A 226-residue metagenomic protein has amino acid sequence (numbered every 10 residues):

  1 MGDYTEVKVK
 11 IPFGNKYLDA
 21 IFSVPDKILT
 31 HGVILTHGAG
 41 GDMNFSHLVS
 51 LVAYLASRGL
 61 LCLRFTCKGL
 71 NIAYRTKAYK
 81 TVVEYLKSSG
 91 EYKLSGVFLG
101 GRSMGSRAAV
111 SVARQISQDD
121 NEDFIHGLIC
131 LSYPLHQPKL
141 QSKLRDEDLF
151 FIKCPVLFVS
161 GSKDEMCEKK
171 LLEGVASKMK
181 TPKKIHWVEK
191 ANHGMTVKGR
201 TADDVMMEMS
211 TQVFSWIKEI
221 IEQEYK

Functional and structural regions predicted by a protein language model:
V7-F98, R102, R107-S111, D120 (+1 more regions): Serine-hydrolase catalytic machinery in alpha/beta-hydrolase-like enzymes
I34-G38, S132, S160: The conserved beta1-alpha1 loop
F98, G127-I129: Residue in the alpha/beta-hydrolase core beta-strand immediately N-terminal to the catalytic nucleophile
F124-I125, F151-V156, M179-P182: Short, proline-enriched alpha-helix->beta-strand connector loops that line the catalytic pocket of alpha/beta-hydrolase
F151-K153, F158-S160, D164, V188: Short beta-strand/loop motif that positions the catalytic acidic residue of the alpha/beta-hydrolase fold
E165-L171: Conserved alpha/beta-hydrolase "acid-adjacent" motif
M166, A191-M206: Catalytic histidine-centered segment of alpha/beta-hydrolase-like enzymes
K178-M195: Catalytic histidine neighborhood in serine/cysteine hydrolases with alpha/beta-hydrolase-type architecture
